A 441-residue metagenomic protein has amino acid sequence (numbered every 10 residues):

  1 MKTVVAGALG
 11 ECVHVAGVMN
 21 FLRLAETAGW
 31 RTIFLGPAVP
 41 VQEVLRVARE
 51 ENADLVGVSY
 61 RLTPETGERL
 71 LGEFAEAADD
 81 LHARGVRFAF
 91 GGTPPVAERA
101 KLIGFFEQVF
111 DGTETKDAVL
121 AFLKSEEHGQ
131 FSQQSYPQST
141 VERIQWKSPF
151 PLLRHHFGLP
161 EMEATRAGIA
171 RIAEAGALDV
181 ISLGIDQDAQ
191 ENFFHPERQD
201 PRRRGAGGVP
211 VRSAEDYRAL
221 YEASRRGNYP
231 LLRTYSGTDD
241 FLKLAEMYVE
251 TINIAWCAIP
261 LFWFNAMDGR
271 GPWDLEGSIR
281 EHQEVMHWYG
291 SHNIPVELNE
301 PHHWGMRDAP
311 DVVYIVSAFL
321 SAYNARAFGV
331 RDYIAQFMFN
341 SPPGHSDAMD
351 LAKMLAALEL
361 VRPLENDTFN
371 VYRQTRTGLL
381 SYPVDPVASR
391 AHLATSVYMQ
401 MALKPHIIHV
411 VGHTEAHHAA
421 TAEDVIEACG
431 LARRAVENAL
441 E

Functional and structural regions predicted by a protein language model:
M1-V13, L120-Q130: A short, flexible N-terminal coil/short beta segment enriched in small residues
V5, L55-S59, S182, A258 (+1 more regions): Structural motif
V18, L22, E26-A28, T32-V109: Cofactor-cradling patches in redox/metallo enzymes
N20, E43-R46, R69-A77, A167 (+7 more regions): Alpha-helical scaffolding segments of alpha/beta enzyme cores, especially the outer helices of TIM-barrel or partial
A28-F34, A177-D179, F369: A generic structural motif
Q42, L62-T66, H82, V86-F88 (+2 more regions): Catalytic alpha/beta active-site cores
H287-I294, Y323-Y333, L355-N370, M401-H406: Secondary-structure boundary elements
M349-E365, Y372-E441: Active-site capping/gating regions of soluble enzymes
